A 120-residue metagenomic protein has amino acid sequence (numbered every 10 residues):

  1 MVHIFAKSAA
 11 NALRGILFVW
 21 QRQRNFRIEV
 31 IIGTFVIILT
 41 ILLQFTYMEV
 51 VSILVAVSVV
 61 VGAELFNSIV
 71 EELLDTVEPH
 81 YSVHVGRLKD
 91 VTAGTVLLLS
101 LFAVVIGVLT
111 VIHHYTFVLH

Functional and structural regions predicted by a protein language model:
M1-I69, V77, Y81-V83, A93-H120: Hydrophobic alpha-helical transmembrane segments
L88: Short basic (Lys/Arg) and small-residue
